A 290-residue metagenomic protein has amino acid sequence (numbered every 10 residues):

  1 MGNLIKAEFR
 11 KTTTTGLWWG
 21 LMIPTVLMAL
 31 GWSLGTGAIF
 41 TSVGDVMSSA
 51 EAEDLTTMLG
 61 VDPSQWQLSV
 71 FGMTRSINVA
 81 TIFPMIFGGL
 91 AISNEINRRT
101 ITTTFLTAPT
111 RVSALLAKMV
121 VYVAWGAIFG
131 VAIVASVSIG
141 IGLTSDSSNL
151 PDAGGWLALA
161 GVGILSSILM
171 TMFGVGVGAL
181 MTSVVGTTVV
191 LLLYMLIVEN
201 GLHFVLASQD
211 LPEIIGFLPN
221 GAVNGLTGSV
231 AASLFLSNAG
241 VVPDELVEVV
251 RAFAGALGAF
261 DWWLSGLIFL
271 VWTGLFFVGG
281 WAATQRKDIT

Functional and structural regions predicted by a protein language model:
M1-V26: Aromatic- and glycine-rich beta-strand/loop motifs that create alpha-glucan
K11, S93, T104-L106, G174 (+1 more regions): Helix-capping/transition residues at the boundaries of transmembrane alpha-helices and the short helical linkers
G16-W19, V112, V185-G186: Residues that define the loop-to-transmembrane-helix transition and helix capping in multi-pass membrane transporters
W18, P24-G89, L115-T182, L196-Q209 (+3 more regions): Secretory targeting signals
M22, T102, L115, T188-V189: Hydrophobic/aromatic positions within or immediately flanking transmembrane alpha-helices of multi-pass small-molecule
M85-T107, R111-V112, M119: Transmembrane helix boundary and interhelical loop/hinge segments in multi-pass membrane proteins
E95, L180-M181, R286: Helix-loop interface residues and adjacent transmembrane-helix termini in multi-pass membrane transporters, primarily
L267-T290: Junction motif at the cytosolic side of a transmembrane helix
